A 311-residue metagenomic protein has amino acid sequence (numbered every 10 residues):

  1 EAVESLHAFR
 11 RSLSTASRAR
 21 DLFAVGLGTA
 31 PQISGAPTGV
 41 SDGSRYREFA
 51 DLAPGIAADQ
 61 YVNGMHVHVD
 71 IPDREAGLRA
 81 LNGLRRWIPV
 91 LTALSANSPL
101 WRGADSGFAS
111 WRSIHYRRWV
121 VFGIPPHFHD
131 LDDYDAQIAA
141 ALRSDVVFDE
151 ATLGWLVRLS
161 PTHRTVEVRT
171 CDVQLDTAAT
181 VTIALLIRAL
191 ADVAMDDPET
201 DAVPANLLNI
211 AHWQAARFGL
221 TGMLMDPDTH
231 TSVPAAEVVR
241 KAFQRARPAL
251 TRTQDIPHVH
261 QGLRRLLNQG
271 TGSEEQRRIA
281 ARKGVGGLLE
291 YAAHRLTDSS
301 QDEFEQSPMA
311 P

Functional and structural regions predicted by a protein language model:
E1-R20, G35-T38, Y116-P311: C-terminal accessory/tail domains of diverse enzymes
E1-V62: Well-ordered mid-protein domain cores that form the structural environment of catalytic cofactors
L27, P31, S44, F49-M65 (+1 more regions): Metal-dependent DNA replication initiation modules
G43-R47, R86-V90, Q174-D176, L185-L190: Short, low-complexity, polar/charged sequence segments that are solvent-exposed and flexible
